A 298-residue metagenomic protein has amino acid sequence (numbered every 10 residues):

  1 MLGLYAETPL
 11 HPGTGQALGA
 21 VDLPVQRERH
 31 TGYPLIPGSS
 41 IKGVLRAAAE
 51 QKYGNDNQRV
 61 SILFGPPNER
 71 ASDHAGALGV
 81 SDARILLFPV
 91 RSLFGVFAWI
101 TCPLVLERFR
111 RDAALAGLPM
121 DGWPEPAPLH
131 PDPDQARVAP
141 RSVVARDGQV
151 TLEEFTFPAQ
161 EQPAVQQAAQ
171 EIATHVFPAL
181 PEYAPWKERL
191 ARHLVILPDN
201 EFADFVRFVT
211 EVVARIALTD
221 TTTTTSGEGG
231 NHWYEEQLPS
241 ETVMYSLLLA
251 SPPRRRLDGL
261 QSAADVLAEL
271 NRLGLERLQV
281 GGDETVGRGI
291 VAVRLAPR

Functional and structural regions predicted by a protein language model:
M1-R298: Basic, Gly/Ser/Thr-rich N-terminal segments that form RNA-phosphate-binding interfaces in CRISPR RAMP
